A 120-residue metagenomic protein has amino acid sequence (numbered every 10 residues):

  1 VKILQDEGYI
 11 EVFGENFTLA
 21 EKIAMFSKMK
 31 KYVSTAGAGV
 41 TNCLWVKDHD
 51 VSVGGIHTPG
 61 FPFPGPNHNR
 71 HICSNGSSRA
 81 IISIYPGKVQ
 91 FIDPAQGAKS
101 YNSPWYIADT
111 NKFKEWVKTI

Functional and structural regions predicted by a protein language model:
V1-K31, D48-S52, F61-F63, P104-I120: Core catalytic architecture of nucleotide-activated donor-dependent transferases building glycoconjugates
V12-N16, I56, I84, I92-P94: Conserved beta-strand termini and adjacent loop/short-helix elements that scaffold enzyme active sites in alpha/beta
S27-I81: A donor-sugar binding/catalytic signature common to diverse glycosyltransferases and related nucleotide-sugar
H68-I120: Leloir-type glycosyltransferase catalytic cores
